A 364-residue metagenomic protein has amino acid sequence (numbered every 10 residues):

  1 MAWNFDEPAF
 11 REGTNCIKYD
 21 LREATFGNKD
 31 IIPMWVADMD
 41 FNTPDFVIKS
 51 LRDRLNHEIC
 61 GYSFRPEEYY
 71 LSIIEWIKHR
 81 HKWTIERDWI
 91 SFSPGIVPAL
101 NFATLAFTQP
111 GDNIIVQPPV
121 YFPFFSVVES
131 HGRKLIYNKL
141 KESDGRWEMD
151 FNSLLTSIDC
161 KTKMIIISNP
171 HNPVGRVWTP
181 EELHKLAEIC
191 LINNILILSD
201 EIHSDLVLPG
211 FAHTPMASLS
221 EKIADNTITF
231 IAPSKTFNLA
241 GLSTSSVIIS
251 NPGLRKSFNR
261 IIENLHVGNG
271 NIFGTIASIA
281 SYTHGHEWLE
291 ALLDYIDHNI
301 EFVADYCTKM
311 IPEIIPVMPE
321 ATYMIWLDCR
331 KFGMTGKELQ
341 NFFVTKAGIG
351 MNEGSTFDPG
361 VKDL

Functional and structural regions predicted by a protein language model:
A2-G95, F102, S281-T283: N-terminal small-domain helix-loop-helix segment of the aminotransferase-like
K49, E221, D225-D297, D305: Conserved core segment of the aminotransferase class I/II
C60-E188, D205-L206, H213-S218, K222: Conserved core of the PLP fold type I
E86-R87, M318-Y323, K362: Short Gly/Ser/Thr- and Asp/Glu-enriched loop/turn motifs at secondary-structure junctions
H131, I192-N193, I223, A347: Helix C-cap/helix->beta junction micro-motif
E201: Walker B catalytic acidic pair
I279, Y295-A304, P316-C329: Conserved glycine-rich beta-strand-loop-beta hairpin in the small C-terminal domain of fold type I
I314-I315, L327-L364: Conserved C-terminal alpha-helix-loop-beta "cap" of PLP-dependent enzymes that closes/shapes the active-site mouth
